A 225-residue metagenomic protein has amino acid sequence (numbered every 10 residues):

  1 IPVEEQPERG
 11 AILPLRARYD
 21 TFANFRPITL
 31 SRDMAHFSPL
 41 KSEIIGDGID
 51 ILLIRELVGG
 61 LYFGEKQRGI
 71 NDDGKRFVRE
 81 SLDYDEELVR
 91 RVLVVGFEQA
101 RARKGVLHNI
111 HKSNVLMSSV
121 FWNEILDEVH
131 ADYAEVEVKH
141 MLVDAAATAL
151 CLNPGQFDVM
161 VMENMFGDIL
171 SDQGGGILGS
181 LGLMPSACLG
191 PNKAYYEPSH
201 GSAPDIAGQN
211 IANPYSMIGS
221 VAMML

Functional and structural regions predicted by a protein language model:
I1, L57-G59, H111-V115, L142-A145 (+1 more regions): Glycine-rich beta-alpha junction loops
I1-R79, M165: N-terminal glycine-rich phosphate/adenylate-binding segment common to multiple enzyme folds
L13-S31, Y133-M141, M184-E197, A207: Short, acidic/small-residue loops that bind anionic groups at enzyme active sites
R18-Y19, S42-D47, A100-R101, H130-A131 (+4 more regions): Solvent-exposed alpha-helices and their adjacent loops that cap or buttress functional pockets in soluble metabolic
D20-T21, G46-D50, V58, R103-G105 (+5 more regions): Short coil/turn connectors at secondary-structure junctions
D33, M141-T148: Short acidic loop-to-helix transition motifs that present clustered carboxylates
D73-D144: Glycine-rich phosphate/diphosphate-binding loop of Rossmann-like nucleotide-binding domains
L150-L225: Glycine-rich phosphate/nucleotide-binding loop
